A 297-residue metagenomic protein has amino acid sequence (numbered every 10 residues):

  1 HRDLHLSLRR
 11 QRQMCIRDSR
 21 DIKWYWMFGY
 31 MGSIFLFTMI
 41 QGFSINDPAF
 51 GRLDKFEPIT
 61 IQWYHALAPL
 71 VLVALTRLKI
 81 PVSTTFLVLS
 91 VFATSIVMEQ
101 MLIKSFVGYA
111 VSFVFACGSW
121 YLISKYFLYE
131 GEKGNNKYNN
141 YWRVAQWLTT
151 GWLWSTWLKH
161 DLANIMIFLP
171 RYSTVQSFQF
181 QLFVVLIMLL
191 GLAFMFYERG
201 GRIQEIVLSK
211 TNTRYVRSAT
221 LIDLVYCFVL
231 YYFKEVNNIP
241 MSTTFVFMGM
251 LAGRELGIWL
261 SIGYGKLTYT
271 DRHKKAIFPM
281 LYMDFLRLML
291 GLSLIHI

Functional and structural regions predicted by a protein language model:
H1-I16, I295-H296: Single conserved hydrophobic/aromatic residue that forms the stacking wall/gate of nucleotide- or nucleobase-binding
R10, S33-F43, A68-T76, S112-K125 (+6 more regions): Transmembrane alpha-helical segments of multi-pass membrane transport proteins and ion-pumping complexes
R10-Q13, R17-M39: N-terminal signal-anchor module of multipass membrane proteins
G51-W63, S112, F183-L189, T244-V246: Structural signature of hydrophobic alpha-helical transmembrane segments
V73-T85: Membrane-helix interface "capping/anchor" motifs
L89-M101, R171-V175, M248-G257: Interfacial segments of multi-pass membrane proteins
A110-F115, S119, I123-T174, F178-L189: Core mid-bundle transmembrane helix pairs that form the ion/substrate translocation pathway in diverse multi-pass
T150-L153, L281-I295: Final/C-terminal transmembrane alpha-helix of multipass membrane proteins
